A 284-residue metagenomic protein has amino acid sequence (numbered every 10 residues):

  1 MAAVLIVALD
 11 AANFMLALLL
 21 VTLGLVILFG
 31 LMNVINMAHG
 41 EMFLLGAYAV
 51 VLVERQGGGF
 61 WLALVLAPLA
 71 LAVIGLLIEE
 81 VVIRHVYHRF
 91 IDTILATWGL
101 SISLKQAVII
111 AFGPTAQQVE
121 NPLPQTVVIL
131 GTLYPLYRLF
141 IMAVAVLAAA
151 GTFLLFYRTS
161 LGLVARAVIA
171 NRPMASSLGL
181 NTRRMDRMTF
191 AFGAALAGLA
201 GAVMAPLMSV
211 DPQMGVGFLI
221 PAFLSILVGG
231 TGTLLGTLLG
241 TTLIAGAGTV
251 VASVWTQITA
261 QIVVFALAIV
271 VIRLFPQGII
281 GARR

Functional and structural regions predicted by a protein language model:
M1-T22, A49, G57-A63, R89-I94 (+4 more regions): Membrane-interfacial amphipathic/re-entrant helices at transmembrane-helix boundaries
A2-A11, L155-S160, D186-V228, G232 (+1 more regions): Inter-helical junctions in multi-pass inner-membrane proteins, predominant in energy-converting antiporter-like
L9, L31-L77, V254: Membrane-embedded helix boundary and interhelical linker motif in transport proteins
M15, L133-V210, L234-L239: Helix-loop-helix "hairpin" substructures at the membrane interface of multi-pass membrane proteins
L20, G24, L71, P221-T249 (+2 more regions): Hydrophobic alpha-helical transmembrane segments of polytopic membrane proteins
L25-A47, H88-T93, L161, M188 (+3 more regions): Short, non-helical or kinked segments that cap or interrupt transmembrane helices
G58-L100, A107, G151, L239-I244 (+1 more regions): Alpha-helical transmembrane segments within multi-pass membrane transporters and channels
H85-R158, M185-M188, V250, W255 (+3 more regions): Transmembrane helix-bundle core of multi-pass membrane transporters and related energy-transducing complexes
